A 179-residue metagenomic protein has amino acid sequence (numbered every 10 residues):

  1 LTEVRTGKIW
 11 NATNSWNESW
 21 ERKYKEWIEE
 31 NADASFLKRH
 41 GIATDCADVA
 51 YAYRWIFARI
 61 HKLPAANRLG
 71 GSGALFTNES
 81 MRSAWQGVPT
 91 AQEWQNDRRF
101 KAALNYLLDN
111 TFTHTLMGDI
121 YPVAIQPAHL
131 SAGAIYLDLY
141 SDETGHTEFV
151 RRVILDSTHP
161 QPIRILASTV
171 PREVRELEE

Functional and structural regions predicted by a protein language model:
L1-D48, W55, L63-L69: Active-site-adjacent structural segments surrounding the nucleophilic cysteine of cysteine proteases and isopeptidases
A47-Y51, A65-A84: Acidic helix-start/capping segments at beta-turn-to-alpha-helix junctions
R54-H61, T111, Y140: Sec/Tat-exported extracytoplasmic proteins
E79-G133, E143: Conserved active-site-adjacent core of cysteine acyl-enzyme catalytic domains
I135-D138, R164: Hydrophobic beta-strand signal
S141-T147, P162: Extended serine/threonine-enriched, polar tracts that run as long, contiguous segments within proteins
G145-D156: Short beta-strand-centered aromatic/proline hotspots
T158-E179: Short solvent-exposed strand/turn elements
